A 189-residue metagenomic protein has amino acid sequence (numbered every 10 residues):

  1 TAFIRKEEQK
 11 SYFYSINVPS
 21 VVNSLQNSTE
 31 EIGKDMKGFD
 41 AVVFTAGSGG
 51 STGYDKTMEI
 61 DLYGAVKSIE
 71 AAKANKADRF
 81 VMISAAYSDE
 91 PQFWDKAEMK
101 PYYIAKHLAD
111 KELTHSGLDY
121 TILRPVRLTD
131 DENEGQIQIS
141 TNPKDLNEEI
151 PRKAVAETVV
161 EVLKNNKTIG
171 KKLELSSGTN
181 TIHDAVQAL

Functional and structural regions predicted by a protein language model:
T1, V21, V81, T121: Conserved beta-strand positions in the Rossmann-like core of class I SAM-dependent methyltransferases
A2-K67, A71-A74, L163-K164: NAD(P)H-binding glycine-rich loop region in Rossmannoid oxidoreductase-like domains and their noncatalytic homologs
E8, F39, A74-R79, A86-L189: Oxidoreductase cofactor-interface core, primarily capturing Rossmann-like NAD(P)-dependent enzymes
